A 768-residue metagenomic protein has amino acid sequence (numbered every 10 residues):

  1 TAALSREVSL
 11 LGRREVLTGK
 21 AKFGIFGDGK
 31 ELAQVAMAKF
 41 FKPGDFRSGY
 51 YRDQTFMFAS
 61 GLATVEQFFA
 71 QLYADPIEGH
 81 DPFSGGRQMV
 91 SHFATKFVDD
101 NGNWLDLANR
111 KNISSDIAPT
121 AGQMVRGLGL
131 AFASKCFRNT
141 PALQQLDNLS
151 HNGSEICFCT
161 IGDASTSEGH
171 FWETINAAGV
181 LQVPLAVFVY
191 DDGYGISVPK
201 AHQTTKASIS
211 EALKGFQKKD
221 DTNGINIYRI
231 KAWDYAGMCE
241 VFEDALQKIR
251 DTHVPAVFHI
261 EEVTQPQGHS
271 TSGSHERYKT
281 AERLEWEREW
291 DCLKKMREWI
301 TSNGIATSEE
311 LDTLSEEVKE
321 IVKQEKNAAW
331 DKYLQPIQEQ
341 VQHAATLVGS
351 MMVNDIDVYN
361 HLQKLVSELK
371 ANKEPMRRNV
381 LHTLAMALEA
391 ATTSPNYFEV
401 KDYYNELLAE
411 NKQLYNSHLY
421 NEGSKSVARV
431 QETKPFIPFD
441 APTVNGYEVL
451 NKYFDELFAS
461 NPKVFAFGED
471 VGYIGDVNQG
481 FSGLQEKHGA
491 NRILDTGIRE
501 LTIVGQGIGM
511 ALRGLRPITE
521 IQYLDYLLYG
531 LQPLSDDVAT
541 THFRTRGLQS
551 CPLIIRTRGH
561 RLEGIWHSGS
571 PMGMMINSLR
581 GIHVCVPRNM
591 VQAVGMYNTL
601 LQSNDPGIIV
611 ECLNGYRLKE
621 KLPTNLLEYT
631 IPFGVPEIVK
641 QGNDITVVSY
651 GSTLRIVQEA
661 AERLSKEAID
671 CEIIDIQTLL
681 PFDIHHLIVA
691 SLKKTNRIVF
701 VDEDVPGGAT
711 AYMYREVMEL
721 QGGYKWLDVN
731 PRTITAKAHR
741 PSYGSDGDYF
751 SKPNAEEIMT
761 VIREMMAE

Functional and structural regions predicted by a protein language model:
E7-F188, G193-G195, P199-Q217, T222 (+2 more regions): Cofactor-binding active-site loop characterized by glycine-rich and histidine/acidic residues
E15-T18, N103-S114, N152-C157, Y190-G195 (+7 more regions): Gly-rich Lys/Arg/Thr-decorated short loops/hinges at beta-loop-alpha junctions or inter-strand turns that position
K20-A21, K42-F46, A63-F68, P76-H80 (+16 more regions): Short coil/turn connectors at secondary-structure junctions
E31-V35, N112-D192, I230-D251, F465 (+4 more regions): Thiamine diphosphate
G49-Y51, S84, T160-I161, F188-D191 (+8 more regions): Short beta-strand segments
L185, V189-E374, V380-T383, G483 (+1 more regions): Thiamine diphosphate
Y359-R513, D525: Non-catalytic terminal/interface segments that mediate subunit docking, oligomerization, and allosteric communication
Q549, G559-E563, H567, M572 (+2 more regions): Active-site phosphate/pyrophosphate-binding segments
